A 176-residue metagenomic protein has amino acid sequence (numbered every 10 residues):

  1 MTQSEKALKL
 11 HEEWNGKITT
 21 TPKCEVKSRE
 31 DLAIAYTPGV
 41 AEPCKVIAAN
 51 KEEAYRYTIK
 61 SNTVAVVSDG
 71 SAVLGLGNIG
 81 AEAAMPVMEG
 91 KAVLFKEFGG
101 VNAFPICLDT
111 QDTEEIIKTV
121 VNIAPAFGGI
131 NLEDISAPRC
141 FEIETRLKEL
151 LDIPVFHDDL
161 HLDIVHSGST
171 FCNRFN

Functional and structural regions predicted by a protein language model:
M1-I153: N-terminal ligand-binding/catalytic initiation module
F156-N173: A glycine-rich, Thr/Ser-enriched phosphate-binding loop motif common to dinucleotide/cofactor-binding enzymes
N176: Residues forming the flavin
